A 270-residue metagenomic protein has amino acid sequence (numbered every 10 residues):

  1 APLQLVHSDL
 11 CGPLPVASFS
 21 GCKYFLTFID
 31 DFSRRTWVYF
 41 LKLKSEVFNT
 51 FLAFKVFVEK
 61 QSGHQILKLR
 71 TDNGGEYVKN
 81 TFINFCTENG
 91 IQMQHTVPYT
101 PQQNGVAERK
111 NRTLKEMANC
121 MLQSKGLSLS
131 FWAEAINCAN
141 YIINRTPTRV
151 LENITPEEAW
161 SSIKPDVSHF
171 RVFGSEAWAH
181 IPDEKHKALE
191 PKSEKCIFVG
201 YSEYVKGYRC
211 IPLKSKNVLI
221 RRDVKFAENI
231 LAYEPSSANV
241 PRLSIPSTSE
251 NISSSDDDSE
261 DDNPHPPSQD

Functional and structural regions predicted by a protein language model:
A1-K44, F51, D183-K185: An active-site-proximal beta-strand-loop segment
A1-Q4, A17-C22, I29-S33, E59-Q65 (+7 more regions): Intrinsically disordered, low-complexity regulatory regions enriched in Ser/Pro/Gly/Thr and acidic residues
L10-P15, C22-L26, A53-F57, K79-F82 (+4 more regions): Eukaryotic intrinsically disordered and solvent-exposed regulatory patches
G21, Y39-S62, N217-L219, V224-K225: Active-site beta-loop-alpha junctions of metal-dependent nucleic acid enzymes, especially the RNase H-like/DDE
K23, T71-N73, Y77-I83, M93-M117 (+1 more regions): RNase H-like two-metal-ion nuclease catalytic core shared by retroviral integrases and related mobile-element nucleases
V56, G90-T96, A107-S128, Y141-P147 (+2 more regions): Active-site proximal helix-loop segment of RNase H-like, two-metal nucleases, encompassing DDE(D)
L67, V150-S161, S168-W178, K187-D270: Retroelement integrase C-terminal DNA-binding domain
C120-W132, E157-S162, H180-E190: Short, solvent-exposed helix-loop connector elements
